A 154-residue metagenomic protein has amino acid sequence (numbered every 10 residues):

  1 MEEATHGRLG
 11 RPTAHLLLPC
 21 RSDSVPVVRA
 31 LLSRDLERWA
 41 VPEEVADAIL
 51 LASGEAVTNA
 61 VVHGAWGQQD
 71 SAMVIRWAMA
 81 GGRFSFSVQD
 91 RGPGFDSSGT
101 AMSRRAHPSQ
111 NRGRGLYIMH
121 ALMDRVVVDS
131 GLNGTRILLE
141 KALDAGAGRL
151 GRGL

Functional and structural regions predicted by a protein language model:
M1-H15, V61-L154: Conserved beta-strand-loop-beta-strand hairpin that lines the nucleotide-binding pocket of ATP/GTP-utilizing enzymes
H15-V27: STAS-typified acidic loop motif
C20, V41-E44, M79: Structural signature of the histidine kinase catalytic ATP-binding subdomain
R29-L32, D90-G92: Short, small-residue-rich loop/turn micro-motifs
A30-G54, P108-Q110: Conserved short strand/loop->alpha-helix "switch" segment adjacent to the catalytic nucleotide/phosphoryl-transfer site
A56, A60: Hydrophobic residues in the alpha-helical elements that line and stabilize the ATP-binding pocket of the HATPase_c
